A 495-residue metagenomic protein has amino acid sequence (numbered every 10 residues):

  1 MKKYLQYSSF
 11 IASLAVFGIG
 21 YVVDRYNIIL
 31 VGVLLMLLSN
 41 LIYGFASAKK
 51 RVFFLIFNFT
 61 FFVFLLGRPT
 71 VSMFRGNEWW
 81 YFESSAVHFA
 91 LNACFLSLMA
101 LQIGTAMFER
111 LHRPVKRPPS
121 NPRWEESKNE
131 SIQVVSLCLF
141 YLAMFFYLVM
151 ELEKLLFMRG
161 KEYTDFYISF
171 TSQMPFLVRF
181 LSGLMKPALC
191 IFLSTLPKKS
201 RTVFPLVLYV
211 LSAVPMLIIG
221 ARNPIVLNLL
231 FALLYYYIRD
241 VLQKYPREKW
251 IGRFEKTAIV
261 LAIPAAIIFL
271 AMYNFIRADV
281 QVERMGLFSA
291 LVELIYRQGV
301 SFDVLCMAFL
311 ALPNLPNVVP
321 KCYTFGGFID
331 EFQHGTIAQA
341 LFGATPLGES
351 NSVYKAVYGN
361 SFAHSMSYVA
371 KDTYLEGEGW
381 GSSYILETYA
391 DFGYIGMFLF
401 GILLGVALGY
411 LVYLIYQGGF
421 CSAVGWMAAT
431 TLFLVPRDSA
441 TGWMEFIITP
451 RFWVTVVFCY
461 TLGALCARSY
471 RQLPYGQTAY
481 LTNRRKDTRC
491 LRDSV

Functional and structural regions predicted by a protein language model:
M1-R123, Y209-S212, N228-A232, Y236-N274 (+2 more regions): N-terminal "leader" segments that precede or initiate the main folded domain
K2-S8, A48-F62, Q133-S136, S200-L206 (+1 more regions): Membrane-interfacial loop-to-transmembrane alpha-helix junctions, especially the N-terminal start
F10-G18, M36-L41, K186-F192, V207-P215 (+3 more regions): Hydrophobic, membrane-inserted alpha-helices
A12-G18, W79-F82, F157-F176, L375-I385: Juxtamembrane membrane-water interface segments that cap and precede transmembrane helices
V22-N27, E109-K256, P264-Q281, Y368 (+1 more regions): Membrane-embedded catalytic interface detector for glycan/lipid assembly enzymes
N92-S97, T171-P187, V304-L312, I447-I448: Hydrophobic alpha-helical transmembrane segments
F166-T171, F269-L404: Small-residue-enriched transmembrane helix-hairpin modules in multi-pass membrane proteins
Y368-D372, E376-N483, C490: Hydrophobic alpha-helical segments
